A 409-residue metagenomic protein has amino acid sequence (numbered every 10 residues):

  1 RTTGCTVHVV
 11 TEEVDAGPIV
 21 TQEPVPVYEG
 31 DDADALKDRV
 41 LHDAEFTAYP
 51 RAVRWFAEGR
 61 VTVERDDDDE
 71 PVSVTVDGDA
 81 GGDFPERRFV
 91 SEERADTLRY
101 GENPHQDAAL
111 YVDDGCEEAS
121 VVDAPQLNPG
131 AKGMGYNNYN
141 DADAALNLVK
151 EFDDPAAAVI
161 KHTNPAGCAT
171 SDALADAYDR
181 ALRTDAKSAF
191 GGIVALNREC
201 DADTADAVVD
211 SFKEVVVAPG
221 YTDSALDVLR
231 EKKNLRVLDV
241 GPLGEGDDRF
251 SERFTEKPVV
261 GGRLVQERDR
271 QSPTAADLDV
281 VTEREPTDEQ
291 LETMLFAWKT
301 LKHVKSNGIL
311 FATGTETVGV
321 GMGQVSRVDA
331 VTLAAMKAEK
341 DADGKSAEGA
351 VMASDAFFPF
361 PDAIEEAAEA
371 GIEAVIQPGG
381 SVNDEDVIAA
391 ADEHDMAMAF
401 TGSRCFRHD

Functional and structural regions predicted by a protein language model:
R1-D66, P71: Donor/substrate-binding cores of folate-linked one-carbon enzymes
V7, A158-V159, A166-C168, N307-T315: Short beta-strand scaffold segments in enzyme catalytic cores
T75-Y221, L226, K232-N234, L238-P242 (+3 more regions): Active-site loops and adjacent core secondary-structure elements that bind or stabilize anionic groups
A166-A186, E316-I364: Glycine- and Gly-Pro-enriched alpha-helical subdomains that act as flexible, kink-prone "lid/hinge" or packing modules
G192-A195, D201-A205, V209-D210, A342-D384: Cysteine/selenocysteine-centered motifs that mediate thiol-based redox chemistry or coordinate metal-sulfur cofactors
D210-L238, G244, F360, E365-H408: C-terminal binding/interaction regions
R284-G308: Short, basic/aromatic recognition patches
